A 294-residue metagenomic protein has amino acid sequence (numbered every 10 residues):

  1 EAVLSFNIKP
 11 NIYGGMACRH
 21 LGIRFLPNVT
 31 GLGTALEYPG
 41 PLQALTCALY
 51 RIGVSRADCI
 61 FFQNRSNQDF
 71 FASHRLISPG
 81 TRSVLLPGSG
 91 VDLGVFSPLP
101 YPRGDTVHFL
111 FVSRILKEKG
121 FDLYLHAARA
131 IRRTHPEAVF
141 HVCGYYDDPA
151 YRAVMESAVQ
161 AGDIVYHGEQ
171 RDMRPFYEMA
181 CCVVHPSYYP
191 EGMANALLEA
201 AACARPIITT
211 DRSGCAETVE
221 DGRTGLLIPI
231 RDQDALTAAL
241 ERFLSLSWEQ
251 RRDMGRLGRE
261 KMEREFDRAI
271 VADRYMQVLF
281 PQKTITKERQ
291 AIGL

Functional and structural regions predicted by a protein language model:
S5-N11, V29: Short His-centered aromatic/hydrophobic patch
R56-S83, G90-L93: A short, active-site helix/loop in glycosyltransferases that binds the activated sugar's phosphate group
D69, S73, T134, V139-H167 (+1 more regions): Short, structured helix-loop element that forms part of the nucleotide-activated donor/catalytic region
P100-K119, L125-R129, H141: Conserved donor-binding/catalytic core segment of Leloir-type glycosyltransferases
E178-G192, R205: Acidic donor-binding loop of glycosyltransferase active sites
P206-T209, V219: Short hydrophobic beta-strand element within catalytic cores of glycosyltransferases and related nucleotide-activated
D221-G222, L226-Q233, R242-W248: Conserved acidic donor-binding segment of nucleotide-sugar-dependent glycosyltransferases
R242, E249-E265, R274-Q277: A short, well-ordered alpha-helix in the C-terminal region of glycosyltransferases
